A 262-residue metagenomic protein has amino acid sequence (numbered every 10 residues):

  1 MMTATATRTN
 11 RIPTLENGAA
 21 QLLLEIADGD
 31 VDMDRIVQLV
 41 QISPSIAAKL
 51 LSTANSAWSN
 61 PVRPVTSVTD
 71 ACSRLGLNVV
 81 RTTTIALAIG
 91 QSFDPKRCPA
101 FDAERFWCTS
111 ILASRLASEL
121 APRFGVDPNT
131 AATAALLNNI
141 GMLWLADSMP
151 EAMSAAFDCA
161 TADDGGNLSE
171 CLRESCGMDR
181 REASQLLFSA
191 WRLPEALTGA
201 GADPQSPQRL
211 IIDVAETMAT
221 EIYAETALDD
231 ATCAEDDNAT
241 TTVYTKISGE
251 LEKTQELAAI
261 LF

Functional and structural regions predicted by a protein language model:
M1-A4, A234-F262: Terminal helices and disordered tails flanking the catalytic cores of nucleotide-processing hydrolases
M1-F157, T161-D164, L168-D230, F262: Conserved alpha-helical "signature site" that marks functionally important helical segments or helix/loop junctions
